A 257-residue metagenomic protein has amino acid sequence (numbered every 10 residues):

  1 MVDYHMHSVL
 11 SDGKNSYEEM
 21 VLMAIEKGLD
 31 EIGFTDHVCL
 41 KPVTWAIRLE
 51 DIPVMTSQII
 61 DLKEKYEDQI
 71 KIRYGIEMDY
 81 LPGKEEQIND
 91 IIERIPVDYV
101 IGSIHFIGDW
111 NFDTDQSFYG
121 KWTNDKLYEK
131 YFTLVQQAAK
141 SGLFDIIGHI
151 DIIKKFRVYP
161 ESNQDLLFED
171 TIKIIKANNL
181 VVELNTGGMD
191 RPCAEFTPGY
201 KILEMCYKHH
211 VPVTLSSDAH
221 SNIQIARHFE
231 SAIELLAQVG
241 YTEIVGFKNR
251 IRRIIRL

Functional and structural regions predicted by a protein language model:
M1-P82, R94-P96, K154-L166, D170-T171 (+5 more regions): An N-terminally biased module of ancient metal coordination in phosphate/nucleic-acid-related enzymes
L10-S11, G102-H209: Domain-core and long-helix interface of multi-subunit machines
G13-M23, G83-I91, E129-K140: Short, acidic/polar
I25-E26, T56-Q69, N89-D98, Q137-L143 (+2 more regions): Acidic (Asp/Glu)-rich catalytic clusters
I32-F34, V100, I147, V182 (+1 more regions): Hydrophobic residues within beta-strands of alpha/beta enzymes
M78-G120: Hydrophobic alpha-helical segments and helix pairs
E183, V213-D218, E243-F247: Conserved active-site loop/cleft motifs that coordinate metal ions or position small ligands
L236, G240-L257: Short, basic/aromatic-enriched C-terminal tail that caps enzymatic domains
